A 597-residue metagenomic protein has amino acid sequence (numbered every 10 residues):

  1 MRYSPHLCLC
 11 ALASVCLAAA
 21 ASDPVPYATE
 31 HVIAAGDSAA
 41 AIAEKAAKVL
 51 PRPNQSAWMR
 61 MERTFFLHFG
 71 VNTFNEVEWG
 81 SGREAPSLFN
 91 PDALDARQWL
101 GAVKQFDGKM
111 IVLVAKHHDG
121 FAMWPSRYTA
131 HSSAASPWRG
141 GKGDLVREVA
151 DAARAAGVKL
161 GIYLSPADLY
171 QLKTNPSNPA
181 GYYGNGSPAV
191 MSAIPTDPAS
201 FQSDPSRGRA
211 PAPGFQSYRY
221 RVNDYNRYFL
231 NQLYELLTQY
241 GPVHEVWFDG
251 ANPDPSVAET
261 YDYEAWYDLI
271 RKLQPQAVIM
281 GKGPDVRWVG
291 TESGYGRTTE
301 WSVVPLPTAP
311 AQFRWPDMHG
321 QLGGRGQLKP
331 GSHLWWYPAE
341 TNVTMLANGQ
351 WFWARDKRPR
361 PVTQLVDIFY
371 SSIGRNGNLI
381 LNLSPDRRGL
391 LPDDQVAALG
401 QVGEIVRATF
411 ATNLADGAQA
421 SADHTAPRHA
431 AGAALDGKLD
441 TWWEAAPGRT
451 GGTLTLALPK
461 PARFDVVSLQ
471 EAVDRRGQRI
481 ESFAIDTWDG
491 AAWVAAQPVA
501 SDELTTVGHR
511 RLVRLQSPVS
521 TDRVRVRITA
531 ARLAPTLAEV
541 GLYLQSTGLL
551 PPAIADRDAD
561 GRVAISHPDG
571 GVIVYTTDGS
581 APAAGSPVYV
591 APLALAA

Functional and structural regions predicted by a protein language model:
C8-C16: Bacterial N-terminal signal peptides
S22-D436, W442-G448, L456, S468-Q470 (+5 more regions): Mature catalytic domains of secreted/periplasmic carbohydrate-active enzymes
T450-G451, P459-V466, S520-D522: Extended extracellular/luminal ectodomain segments enriched in beta-structured repeat modules
G452-L454, H509-V513, A591: Short strand-edge motifs at loop-to-beta-strand transitions and within beta-strands of extracellular beta-rich domains
G477-G490: Short, surface-exposed beta-strand/strand-loop-strand elements in extracellular ectodomains
G508-R523: Short, surface-exposed tryptophan/glycine-enriched loops that mediate extracellular molecular recognition
R532-Q545: Edge beta-strands of jelly-roll/beta-sandwich modules across compartments, strongly enriched in secreted/luminal
L544-A597: Short, compositionally stereotyped local motifs that mark structural "simplifiers"
